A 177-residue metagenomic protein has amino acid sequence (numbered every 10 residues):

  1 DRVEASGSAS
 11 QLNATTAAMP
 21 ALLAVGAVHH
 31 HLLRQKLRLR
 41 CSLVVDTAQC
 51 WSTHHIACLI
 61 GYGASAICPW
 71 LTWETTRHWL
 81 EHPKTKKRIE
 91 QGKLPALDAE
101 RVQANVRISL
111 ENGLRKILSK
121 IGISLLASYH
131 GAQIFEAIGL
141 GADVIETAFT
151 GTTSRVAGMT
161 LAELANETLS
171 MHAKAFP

Functional and structural regions predicted by a protein language model:
D1, H55-I56, C68-T76, E81-P177: Flexible, glycine-rich loop/tail regions that form catalytic "lids" or insertion modules at the edges of active sites
V3-L23: Glycine-rich, proline-tolerant flexible connector loops at the mouths of alpha/beta enzymes
A5, C41-T47, I67-P69, A127: Hydrophobic faces of well-ordered beta-strands that scaffold small-molecule active sites in alpha/beta enzyme cores
S8-Q11, A48, A64, L71-T76: Short, ordered loop/turn segments at secondary-structure junctions
A9, L59, L125: Conserved, mostly hydrophobic/aromatic
A17-V45, S109-L110: Alpha-helix-loop-beta-strand connector modules within alpha/beta enzyme cores
A27-L33, L37, G61-A64, T72 (+2 more regions): Hydrophobic alpha-helix feature that most strongly marks membrane-spanning transmembrane helices and their immediate
C50-Y62: Catalytic cores of alpha/beta
